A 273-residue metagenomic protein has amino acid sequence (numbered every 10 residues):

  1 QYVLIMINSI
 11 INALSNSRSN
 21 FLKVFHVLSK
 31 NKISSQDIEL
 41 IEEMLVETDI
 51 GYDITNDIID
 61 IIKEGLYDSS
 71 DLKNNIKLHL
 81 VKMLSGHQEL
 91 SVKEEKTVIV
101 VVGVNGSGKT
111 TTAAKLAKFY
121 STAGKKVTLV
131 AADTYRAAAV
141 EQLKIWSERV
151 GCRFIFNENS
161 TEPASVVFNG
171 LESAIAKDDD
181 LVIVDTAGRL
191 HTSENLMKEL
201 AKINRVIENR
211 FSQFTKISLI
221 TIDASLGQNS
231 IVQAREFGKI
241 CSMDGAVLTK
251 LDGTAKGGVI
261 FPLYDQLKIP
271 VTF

Functional and structural regions predicted by a protein language model:
Q1-I5: Short, Lys/Arg-enriched N-terminal segments with co-localized hydrophobic residues within the first ~10-30 amino acids
I7, D37-L40, D185, L219 (+1 more regions): Generic, low-specificity signal for short hydrophobic/alpha-helical stretches with a mild N-terminal bias, encompassing
N8-L14, C241: Surface-exposed, interaction-prone regions with an acidic/low-complexity signature
N12, N16-T134, A139-I175, D179-V184: Primarily NTPase-proximal linker/entry elements flanking Walker-type ATP/GTP-binding cores
T134-Y135, A187, S225, L251: Conserved Walker B
P163-A176, T192-F273: Conserved catalytic-core segment of NTP-binding enzymes
V184-L190: Short, flexible active-site loops
